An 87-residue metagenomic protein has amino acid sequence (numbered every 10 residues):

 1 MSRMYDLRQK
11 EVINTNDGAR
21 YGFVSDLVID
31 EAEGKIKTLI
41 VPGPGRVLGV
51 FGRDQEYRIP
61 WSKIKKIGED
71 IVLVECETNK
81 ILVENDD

Functional and structural regions predicted by a protein language model:
M1-D87: Peripheral interaction segments used for macromolecular assembly
